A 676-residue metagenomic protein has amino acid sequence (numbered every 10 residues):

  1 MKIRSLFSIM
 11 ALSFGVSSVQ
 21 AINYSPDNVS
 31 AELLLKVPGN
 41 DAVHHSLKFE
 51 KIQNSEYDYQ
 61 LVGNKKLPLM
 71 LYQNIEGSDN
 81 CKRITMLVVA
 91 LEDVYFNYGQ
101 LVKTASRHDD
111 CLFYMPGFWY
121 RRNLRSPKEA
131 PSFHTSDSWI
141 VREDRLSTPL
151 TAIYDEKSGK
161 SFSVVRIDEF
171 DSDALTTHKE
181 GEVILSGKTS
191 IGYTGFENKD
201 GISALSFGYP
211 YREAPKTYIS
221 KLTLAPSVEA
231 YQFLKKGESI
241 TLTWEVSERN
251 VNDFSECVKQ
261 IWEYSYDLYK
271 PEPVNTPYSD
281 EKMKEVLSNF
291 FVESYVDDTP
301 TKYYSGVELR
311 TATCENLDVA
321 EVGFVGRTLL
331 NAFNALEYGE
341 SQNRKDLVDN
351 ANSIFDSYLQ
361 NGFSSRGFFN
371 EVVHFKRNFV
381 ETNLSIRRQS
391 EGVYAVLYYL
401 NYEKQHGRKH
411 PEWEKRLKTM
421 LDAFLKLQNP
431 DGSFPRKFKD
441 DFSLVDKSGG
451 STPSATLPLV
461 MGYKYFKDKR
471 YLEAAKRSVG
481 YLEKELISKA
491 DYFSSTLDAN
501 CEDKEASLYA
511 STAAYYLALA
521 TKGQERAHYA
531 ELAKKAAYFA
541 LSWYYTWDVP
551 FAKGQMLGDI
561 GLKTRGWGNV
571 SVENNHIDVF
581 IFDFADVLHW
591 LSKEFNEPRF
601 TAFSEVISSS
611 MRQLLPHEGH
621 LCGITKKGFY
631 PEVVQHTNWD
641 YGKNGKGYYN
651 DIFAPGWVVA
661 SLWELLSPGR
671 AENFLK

Functional and structural regions predicted by a protein language model:
I3-G15: Sec-dependent N-terminal signal peptides
Y24, P38-N40, D58-N64, M70-K236: Beta-strand/loop-rich accessory regions of lumenal/periplasmic or secreted enzymes, predominantly carbohydrate-active
S25-I52, L234, N252-E321, S353 (+5 more regions): Low-complexity, Ser/Thr/Pro/Gly-enriched N-terminal "stalk/linker" regions
Y231-S255: Short Pro-Gly-centered flexible turn/kink motifs
C257-E293, N343-N361, Q405-L425, K467-K484 (+3 more regions): Extended, well-ordered alpha-helical scaffold segments
S288-A320, Q360-E381, F424-L444, E483-C501 (+2 more regions): Glycine- and aromatic-rich loop/turn segments at beta-sheet edges
L329-K345, E391-K409, S454-D468, Y509-E525 (+3 more regions): Well-ordered alpha-helical scaffold segments within catalytic/enzyme domains
N378-V380, Y398-K469, K484, Y538-Y544: Active-site lining segments of carbohydrate-active enzymes
